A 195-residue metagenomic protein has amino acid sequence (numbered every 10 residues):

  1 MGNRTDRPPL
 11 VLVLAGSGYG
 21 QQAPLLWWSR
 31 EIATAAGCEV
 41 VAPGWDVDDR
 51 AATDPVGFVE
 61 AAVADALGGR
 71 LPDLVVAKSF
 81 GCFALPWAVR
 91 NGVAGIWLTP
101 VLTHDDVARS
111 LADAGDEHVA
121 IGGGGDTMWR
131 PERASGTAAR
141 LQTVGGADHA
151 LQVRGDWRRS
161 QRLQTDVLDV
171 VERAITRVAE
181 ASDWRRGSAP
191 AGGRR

Functional and structural regions predicted by a protein language model:
M1-P72: Serine-hydrolase catalytic machinery in alpha/beta-hydrolase-like enzymes
Q22, G123, T127-R133: Conserved alpha/beta-hydrolase "acid-adjacent" motif
L74-V75, G95: Conserved alpha/beta-hydrolase fold motif
V75-P86: Gly/Ala-rich beta-loop-alpha elbow adjacent to hydrolase catalytic centers
A88-N91, R109-D116, S135-T137: Short, conserved loop/helix-junction motifs that constitute active-site signature segments in enzyme catalytic cores
N91-H104: A conserved short beta-strand
A114-G115, A120-G122, D126, V144: Short beta-strand/loop motif that positions the catalytic acidic residue of the alpha/beta-hydrolase fold
A147-L163: Catalytic histidine-centered segment of alpha/beta-hydrolase-like enzymes
